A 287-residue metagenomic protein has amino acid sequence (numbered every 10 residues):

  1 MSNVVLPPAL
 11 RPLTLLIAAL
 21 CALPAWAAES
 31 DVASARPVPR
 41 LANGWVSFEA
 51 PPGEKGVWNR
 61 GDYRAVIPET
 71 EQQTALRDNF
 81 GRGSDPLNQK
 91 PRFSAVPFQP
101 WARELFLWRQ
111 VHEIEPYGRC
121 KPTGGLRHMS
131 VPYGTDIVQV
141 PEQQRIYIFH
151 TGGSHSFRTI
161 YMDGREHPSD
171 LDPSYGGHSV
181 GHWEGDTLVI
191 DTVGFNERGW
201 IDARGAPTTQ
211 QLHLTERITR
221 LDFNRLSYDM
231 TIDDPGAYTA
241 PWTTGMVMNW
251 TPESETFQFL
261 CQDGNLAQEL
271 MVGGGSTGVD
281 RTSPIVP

Functional and structural regions predicted by a protein language model:
M1-T14: Bacterial N-terminal signal peptides that target proteins for export
R11-P24: Bacterial N-terminal signal peptides
I17, A27-P287: PEST-like low-complexity, intrinsically disordered acidic/proline/serine-rich tracts that flank trafficking/processing
